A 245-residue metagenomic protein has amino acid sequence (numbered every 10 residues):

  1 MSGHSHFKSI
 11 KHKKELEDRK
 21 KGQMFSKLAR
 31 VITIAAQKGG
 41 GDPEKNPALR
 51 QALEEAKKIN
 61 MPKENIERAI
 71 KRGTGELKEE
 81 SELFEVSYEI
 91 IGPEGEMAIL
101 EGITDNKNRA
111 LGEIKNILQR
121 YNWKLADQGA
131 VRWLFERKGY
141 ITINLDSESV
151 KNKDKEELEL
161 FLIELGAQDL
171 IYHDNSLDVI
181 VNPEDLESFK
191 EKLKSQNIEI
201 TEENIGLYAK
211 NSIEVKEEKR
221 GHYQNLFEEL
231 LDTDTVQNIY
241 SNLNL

Functional and structural regions predicted by a protein language model:
M1-N144, N244: N-terminal cationic and glycine-rich segments that engage phosphates or anionic surfaces
T142-L245: Positively charged, low-complexity, intrinsically disordered RNA-binding extensions
